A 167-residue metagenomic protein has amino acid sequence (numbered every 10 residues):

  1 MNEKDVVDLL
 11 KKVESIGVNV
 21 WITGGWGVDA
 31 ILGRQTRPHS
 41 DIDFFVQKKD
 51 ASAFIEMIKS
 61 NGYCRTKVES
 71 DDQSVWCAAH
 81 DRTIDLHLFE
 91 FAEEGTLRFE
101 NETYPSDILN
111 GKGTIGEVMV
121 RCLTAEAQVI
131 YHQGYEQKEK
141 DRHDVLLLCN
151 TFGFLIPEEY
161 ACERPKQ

Functional and structural regions predicted by a protein language model:
M1-Q167: Compositionally biased terminal segments of proteins
